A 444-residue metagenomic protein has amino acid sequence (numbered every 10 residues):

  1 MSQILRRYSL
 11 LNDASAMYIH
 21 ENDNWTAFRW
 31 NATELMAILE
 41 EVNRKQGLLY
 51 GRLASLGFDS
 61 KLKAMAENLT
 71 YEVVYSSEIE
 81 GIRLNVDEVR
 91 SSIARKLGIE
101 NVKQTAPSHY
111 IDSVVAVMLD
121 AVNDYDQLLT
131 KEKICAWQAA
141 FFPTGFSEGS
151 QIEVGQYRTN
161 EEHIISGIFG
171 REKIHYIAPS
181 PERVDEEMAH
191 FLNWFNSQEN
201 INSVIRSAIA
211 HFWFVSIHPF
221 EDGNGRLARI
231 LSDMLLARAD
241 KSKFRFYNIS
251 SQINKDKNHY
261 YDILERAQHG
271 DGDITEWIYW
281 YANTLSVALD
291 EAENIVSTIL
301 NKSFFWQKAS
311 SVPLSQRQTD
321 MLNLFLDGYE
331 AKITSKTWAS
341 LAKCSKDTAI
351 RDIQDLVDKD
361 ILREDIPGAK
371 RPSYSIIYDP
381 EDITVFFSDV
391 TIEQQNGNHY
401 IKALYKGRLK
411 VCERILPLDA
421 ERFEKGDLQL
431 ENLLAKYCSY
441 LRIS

Functional and structural regions predicted by a protein language model:
M1-Y400, C412, Q429-K436, Y440 (+1 more regions): FIC/Doc superfamily catalytic core
L404-R422: Acidic, low-complexity, intrinsically disordered interaction modules
